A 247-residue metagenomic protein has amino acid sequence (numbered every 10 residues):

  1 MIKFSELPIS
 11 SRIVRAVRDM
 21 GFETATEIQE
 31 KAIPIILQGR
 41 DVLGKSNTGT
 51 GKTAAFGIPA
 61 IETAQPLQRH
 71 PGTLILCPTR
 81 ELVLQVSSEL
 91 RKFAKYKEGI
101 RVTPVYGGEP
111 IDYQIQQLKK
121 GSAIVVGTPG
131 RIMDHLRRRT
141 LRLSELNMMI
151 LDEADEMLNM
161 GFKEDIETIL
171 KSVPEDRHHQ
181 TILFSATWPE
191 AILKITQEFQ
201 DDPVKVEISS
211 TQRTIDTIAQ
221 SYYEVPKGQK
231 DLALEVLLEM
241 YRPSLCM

Functional and structural regions predicted by a protein language model:
M1-K45: Conserved pre-motif I regulatory segment
S11-R15, D19, R69-R137, E145-M148 (+2 more regions): Conserved nucleic-acid-binding Ia/Ib motif block in the N-terminal RecA-like helicase ATPase lobe
V17, Q29, G44, A60 (+11 more regions): Residue-level signature of catalytic and energy-coupling elements of molecular machines, predominantly ATP/GTP-dependent
E30-V42, T53-Q68, L84, S88-A94 (+3 more regions): Walker A/P-loop NTP-binding motif
Q38-G44, R69-T73, S122-A123, Q180 (+1 more regions): Pre-Walker A (Motif I) flank of P-loop NTPase domains
G49-G51: Walker A (P-loop) phosphate-binding loop of P-loop NTPases
R142-T211: Post-DEXD/H (motif II) to motif III coupling segment of the RecA-like Helicase ATP-binding lobe
T217-M247: Conserved interdomain hinge at the start of the Helicase C-terminal
